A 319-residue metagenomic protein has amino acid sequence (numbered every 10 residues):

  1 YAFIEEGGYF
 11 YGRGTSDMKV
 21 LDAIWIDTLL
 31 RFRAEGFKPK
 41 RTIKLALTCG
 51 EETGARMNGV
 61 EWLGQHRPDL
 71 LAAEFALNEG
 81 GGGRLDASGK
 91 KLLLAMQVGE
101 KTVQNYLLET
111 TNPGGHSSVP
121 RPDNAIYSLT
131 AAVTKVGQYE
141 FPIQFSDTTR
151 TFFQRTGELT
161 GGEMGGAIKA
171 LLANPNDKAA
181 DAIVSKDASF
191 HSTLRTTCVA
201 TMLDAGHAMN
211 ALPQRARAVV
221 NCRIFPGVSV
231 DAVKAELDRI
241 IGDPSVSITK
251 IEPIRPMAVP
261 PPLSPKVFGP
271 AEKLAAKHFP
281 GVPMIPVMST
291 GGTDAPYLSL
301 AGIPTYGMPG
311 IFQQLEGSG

Functional and structural regions predicted by a protein language model:
Y1, W62-L63, L237: Glycine-rich, phosphate-binding/catalytic loops in enzymes
Y1-Y9: Cytochrome P450 heme-binding Cys-pocket and its upstream "meander" loop
A2, K44, N105-L107: Residues embedded in well-ordered beta-strands
F3, F37-P39, R67-L70, V98-T102 (+1 more regions): Solvent-exposed alpha-helices and their adjacent loops that cap or buttress functional pockets in soluble metabolic
Y9-F10, G14-A95: Acidic/histidine-rich catalytic neighborhood of metal-dependent amide-processing enzymes
G54, G82-L92, M96-G319: Metal-dependent amide/peptide-bond hydrolase catalytic core, centered on the "pita-bread" metallohydrolase fold
